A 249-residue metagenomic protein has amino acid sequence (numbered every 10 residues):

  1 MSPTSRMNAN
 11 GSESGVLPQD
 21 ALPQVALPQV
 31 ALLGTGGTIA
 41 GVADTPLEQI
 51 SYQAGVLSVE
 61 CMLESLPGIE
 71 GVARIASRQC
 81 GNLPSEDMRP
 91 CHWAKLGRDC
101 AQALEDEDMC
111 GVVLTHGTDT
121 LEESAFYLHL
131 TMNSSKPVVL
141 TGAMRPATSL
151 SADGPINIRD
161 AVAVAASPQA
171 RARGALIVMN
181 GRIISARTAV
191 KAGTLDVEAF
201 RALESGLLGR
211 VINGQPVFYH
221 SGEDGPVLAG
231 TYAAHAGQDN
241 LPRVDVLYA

Functional and structural regions predicted by a protein language model:
S2-G11, G15-P18, L22-A103: ATP/NTP phosphate-donor binding region
P23-A26, E105-E107, T131-N133, V139 (+5 more regions): Solvent-exposed alpha-helices and their adjacent loops that cap or buttress functional pockets in soluble metabolic
Q29, L33, G37, S58-I69 (+1 more regions): Accessory alpha-helical/coil subdomains and C-terminal extensions that flank or cap enzyme catalytic cores
L33-T35, L114-H116, V139-G142, L176-N180 (+1 more regions): Short beta-strand segments
G41-V42, T120-A125, N157-I158: Short glycine/serine/threonine-rich phosphate/pyrophosphate-binding segments that cradle anionic phosphate groups
C110-G111: Structural motif
L114-K136: Short Gly/Thr/Asp-enriched flexible loops that form oxyanion-binding sites at enzyme active sites
L140-P216: Internal gly/pro-rich beta-alpha loop/helix module that stabilizes soluble enzyme cofactors or their anionic handles
